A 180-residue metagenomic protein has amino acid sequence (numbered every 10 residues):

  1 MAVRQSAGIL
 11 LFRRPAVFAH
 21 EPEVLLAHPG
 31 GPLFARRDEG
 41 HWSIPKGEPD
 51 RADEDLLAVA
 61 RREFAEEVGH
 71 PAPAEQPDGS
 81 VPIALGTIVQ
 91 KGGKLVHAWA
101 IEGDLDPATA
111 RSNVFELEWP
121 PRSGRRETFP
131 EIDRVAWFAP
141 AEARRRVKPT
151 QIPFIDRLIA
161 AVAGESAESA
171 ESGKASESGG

Functional and structural regions predicted by a protein language model:
M1-I44, W99: N-terminal strand-loop-strand
R4, E39, I44, P77-S80 (+2 more regions): Short connector loops at helix/strand junctions that flank enzyme active sites, especially segments positioning acidic
P15-F18, G31-F34, D50-R51, G92-K94 (+1 more regions): Short, charged/polar surface micro-motifs in flexible loops or helix N-caps
R36, A52, R146: Residues that scaffold the ATP/ADP-binding catalytic core of kinase and kinase-like folds
I44-I83, A139: The catalytic Nudix box helix
G86-G124, A136, L158: Active-site-adjacent beta-strand/loop module that shapes the phosphate/pyrophosphate-binding cleft
R125-A141: Alpha-helix-centered segments that form part of catalytic cores
P140-G180: Charged phosphate-binding loop/patch that engages nucleotide di/tri-phosphates or the phosphate backbone of nucleic
